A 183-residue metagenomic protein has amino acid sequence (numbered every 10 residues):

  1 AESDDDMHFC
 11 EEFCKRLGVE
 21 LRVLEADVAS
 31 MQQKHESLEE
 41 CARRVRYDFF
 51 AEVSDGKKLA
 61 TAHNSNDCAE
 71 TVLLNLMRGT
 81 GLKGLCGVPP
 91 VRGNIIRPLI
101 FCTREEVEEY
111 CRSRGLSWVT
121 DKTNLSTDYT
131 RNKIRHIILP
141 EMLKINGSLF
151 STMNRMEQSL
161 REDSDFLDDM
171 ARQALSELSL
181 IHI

Functional and structural regions predicted by a protein language model:
A1-I137: Core alpha/beta nucleotide-donor-binding catalytic domains of modification enzymes
R78, L82, L143-G147, D165: Alpha-helix boundary/capping and short turn/kink residues
D128-T130, E141, F150: Long, charge-dense, solvent-exposed interaction surfaces that engage phosphate-rich ligands
K133-N146, E162: Extended, highly charged alpha-helical segments
N146-L149, M153-L167: Amphipathic alpha-helical coiled-coil segments
I181-I183: Conserved small/polar residues in nucleotide/adenosyl-binding loops
